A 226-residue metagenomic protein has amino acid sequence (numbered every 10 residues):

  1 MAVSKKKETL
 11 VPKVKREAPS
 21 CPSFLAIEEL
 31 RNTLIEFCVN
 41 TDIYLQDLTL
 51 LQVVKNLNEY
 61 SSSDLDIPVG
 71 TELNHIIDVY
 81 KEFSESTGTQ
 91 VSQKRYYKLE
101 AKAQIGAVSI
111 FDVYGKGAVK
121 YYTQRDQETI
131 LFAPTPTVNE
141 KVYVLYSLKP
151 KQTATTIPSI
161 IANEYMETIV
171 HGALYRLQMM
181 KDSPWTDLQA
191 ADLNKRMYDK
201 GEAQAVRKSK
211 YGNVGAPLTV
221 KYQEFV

Functional and structural regions predicted by a protein language model:
M1-V226: Glycine-enriched, solvent-exposed interface loops adjoining structured elements
